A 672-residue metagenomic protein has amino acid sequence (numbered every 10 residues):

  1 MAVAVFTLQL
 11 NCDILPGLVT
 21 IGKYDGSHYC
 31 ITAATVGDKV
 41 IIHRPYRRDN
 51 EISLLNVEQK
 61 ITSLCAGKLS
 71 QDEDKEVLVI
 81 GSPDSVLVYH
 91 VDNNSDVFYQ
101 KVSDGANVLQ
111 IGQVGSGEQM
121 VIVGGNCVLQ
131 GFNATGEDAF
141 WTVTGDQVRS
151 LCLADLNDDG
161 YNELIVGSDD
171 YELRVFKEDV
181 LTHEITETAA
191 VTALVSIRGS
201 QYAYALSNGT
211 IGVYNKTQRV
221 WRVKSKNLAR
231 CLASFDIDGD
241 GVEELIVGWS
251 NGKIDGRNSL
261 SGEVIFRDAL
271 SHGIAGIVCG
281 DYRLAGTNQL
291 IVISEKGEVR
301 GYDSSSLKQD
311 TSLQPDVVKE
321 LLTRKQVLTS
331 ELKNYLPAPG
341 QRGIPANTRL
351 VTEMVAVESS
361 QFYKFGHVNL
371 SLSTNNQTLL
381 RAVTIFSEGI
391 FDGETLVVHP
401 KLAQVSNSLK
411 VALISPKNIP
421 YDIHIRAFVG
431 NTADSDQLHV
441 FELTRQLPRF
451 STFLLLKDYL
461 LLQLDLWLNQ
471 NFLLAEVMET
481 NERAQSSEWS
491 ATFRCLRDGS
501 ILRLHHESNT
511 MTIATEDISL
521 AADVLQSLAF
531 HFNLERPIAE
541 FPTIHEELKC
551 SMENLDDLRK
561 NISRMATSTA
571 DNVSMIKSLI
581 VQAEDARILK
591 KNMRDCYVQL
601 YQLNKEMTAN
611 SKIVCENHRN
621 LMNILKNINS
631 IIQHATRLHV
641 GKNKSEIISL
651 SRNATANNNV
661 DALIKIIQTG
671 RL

Functional and structural regions predicted by a protein language model:
M1-F235, G239-L672: Large eukaryotic, non-enzymatic subunits of multiprotein complexes that serve as scaffolds/tethers, characterized by
